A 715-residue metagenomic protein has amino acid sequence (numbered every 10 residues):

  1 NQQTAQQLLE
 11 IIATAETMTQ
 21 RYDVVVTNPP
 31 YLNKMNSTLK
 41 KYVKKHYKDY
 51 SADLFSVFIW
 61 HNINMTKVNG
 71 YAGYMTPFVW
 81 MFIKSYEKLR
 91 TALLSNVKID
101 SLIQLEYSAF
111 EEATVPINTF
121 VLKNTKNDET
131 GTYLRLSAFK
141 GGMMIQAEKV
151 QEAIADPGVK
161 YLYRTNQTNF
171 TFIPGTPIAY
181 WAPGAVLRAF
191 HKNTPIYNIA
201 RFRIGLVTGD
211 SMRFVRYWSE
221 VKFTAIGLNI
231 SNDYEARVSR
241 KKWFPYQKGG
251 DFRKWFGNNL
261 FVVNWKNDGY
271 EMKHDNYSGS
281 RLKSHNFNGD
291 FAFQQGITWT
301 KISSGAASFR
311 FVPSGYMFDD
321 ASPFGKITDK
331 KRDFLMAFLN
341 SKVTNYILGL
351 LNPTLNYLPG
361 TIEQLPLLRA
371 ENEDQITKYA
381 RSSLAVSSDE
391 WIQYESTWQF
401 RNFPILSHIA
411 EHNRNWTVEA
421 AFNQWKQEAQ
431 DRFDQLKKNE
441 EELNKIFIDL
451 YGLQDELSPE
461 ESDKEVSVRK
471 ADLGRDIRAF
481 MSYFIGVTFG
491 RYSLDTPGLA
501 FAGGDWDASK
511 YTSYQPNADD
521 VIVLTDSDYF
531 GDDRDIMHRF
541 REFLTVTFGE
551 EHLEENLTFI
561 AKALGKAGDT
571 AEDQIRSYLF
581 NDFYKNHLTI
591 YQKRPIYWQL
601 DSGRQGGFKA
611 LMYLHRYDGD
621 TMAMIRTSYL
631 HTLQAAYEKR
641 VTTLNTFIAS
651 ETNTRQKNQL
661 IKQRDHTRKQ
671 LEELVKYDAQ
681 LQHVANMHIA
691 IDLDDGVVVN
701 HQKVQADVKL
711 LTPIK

Functional and structural regions predicted by a protein language model:
N1-Q20, V24: Class I S-adenosyl-L-methionine-dependent methyltransferase module
Q3-T4, A200-R213, N229-I230, N258-V262 (+4 more regions): Short coil/turn segments at secondary-structure boundaries
E10-E16, H61-N62, L105-A109, I230-E235 (+13 more regions): Generic recognition of flexible, low-complexity loop/linker segments
E16-Y234, N258, D268, H274-G279 (+6 more regions): Signature of N6-adenine DNA methyltransferases within the class I
L32, N62-K67, S322-R332, N345-I392 (+4 more regions): Proline-centric
D233-D290, T298: Contiguous C-terminal substrate-recognition/catalytic subdomains in enzyme active sites
D290-S308, F318, L335-G349, Y584 (+1 more regions): Short Ser/Thr-interspersed hydrophobic loop/turn segments at strand-loop and sheet-helix junctions that line or gate
P404, A410-N413, A420, Q427-K438 (+3 more regions): Terminal accessory regions of large proteins
